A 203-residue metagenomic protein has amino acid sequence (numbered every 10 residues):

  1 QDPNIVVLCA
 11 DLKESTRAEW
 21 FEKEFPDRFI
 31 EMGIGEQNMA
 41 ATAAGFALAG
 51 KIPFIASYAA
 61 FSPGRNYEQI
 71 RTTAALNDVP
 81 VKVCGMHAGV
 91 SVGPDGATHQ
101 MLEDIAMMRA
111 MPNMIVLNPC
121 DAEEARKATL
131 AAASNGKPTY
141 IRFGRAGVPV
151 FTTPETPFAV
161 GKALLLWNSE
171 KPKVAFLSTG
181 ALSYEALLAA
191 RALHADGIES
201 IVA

Functional and structural regions predicted by a protein language model:
Q1, F21-E22, K127-P138, G147-D196 (+1 more regions): Glycine-/acidic-rich phosphate or pyrophosphate-binding loops and their flanking alpha/beta elements
Q1-R142, V148: Thiamine diphosphate
I52-F54, E199-A203: Short helix-loop-beta-strand segments that form the rim/entrance of peptidase-like active sites
